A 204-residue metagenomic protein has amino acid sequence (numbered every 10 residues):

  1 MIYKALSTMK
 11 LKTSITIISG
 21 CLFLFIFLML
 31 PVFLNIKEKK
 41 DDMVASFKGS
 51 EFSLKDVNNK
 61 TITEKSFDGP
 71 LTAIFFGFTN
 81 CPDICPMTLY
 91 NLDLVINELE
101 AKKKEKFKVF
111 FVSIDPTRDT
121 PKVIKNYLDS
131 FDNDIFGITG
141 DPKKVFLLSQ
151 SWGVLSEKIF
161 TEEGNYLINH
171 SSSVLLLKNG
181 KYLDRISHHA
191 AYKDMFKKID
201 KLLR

Functional and structural regions predicted by a protein language model:
M1-E51, R204: N-terminal targeting signals for export/organelle localization
G49-S50, L71-T72, S171-S172: Short loop/turn microsegments at loop-to-beta-strand junctions
E64-T88, L92: Short active-site neighborhood of thiol/selenol oxidoreductases, capturing the structured segment around
L89-F111: Conserved helix-turn-beta segment immediately C-terminal to the redox Cys motif in thioredoxin-like folds
K106-D119, D134-K143: Thiol-based oxidoreductase modules, predominantly thioredoxin-like and allied folds used for disulfide exchange
K125-S171: Short, internal strand/loop/helix patches that form the active-site neighborhood or redox-interaction surface
E162-R204: Thiol-/selenol-based redox modules, centered on thioredoxin-like and closely related oxidoreductase domains
